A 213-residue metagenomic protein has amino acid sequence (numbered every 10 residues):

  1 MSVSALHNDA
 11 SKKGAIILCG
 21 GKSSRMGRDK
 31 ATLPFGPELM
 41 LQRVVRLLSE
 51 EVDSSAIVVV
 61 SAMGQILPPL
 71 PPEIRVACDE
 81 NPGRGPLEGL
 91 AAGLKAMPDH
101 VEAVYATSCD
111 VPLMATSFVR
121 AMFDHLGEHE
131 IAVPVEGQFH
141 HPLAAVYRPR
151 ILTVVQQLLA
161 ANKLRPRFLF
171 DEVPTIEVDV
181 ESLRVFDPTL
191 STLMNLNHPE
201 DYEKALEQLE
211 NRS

Functional and structural regions predicted by a protein language model:
V3, H198: N-terminal donor/sugar-recognition subdomains of glycan-related enzymes, prototypically the membrane-proximal stem
L6-K163, D171-L190, E203-R212: Nucleotide and nucleotide-moiety/phosphate-recognizing core
